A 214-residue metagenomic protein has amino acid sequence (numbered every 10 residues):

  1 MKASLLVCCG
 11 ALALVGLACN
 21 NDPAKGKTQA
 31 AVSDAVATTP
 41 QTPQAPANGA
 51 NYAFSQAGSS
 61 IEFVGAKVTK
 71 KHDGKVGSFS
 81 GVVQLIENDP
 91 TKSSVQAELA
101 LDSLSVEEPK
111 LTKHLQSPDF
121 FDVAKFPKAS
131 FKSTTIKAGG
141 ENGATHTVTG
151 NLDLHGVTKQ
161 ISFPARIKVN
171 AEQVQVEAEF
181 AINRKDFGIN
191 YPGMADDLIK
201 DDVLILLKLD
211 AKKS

Functional and structural regions predicted by a protein language model:
M1-L17: Sec-dependent bacterial lipoprotein signal peptides
C19-S214: Low-complexity, acidic/polar, glycine-enriched regions of mature
